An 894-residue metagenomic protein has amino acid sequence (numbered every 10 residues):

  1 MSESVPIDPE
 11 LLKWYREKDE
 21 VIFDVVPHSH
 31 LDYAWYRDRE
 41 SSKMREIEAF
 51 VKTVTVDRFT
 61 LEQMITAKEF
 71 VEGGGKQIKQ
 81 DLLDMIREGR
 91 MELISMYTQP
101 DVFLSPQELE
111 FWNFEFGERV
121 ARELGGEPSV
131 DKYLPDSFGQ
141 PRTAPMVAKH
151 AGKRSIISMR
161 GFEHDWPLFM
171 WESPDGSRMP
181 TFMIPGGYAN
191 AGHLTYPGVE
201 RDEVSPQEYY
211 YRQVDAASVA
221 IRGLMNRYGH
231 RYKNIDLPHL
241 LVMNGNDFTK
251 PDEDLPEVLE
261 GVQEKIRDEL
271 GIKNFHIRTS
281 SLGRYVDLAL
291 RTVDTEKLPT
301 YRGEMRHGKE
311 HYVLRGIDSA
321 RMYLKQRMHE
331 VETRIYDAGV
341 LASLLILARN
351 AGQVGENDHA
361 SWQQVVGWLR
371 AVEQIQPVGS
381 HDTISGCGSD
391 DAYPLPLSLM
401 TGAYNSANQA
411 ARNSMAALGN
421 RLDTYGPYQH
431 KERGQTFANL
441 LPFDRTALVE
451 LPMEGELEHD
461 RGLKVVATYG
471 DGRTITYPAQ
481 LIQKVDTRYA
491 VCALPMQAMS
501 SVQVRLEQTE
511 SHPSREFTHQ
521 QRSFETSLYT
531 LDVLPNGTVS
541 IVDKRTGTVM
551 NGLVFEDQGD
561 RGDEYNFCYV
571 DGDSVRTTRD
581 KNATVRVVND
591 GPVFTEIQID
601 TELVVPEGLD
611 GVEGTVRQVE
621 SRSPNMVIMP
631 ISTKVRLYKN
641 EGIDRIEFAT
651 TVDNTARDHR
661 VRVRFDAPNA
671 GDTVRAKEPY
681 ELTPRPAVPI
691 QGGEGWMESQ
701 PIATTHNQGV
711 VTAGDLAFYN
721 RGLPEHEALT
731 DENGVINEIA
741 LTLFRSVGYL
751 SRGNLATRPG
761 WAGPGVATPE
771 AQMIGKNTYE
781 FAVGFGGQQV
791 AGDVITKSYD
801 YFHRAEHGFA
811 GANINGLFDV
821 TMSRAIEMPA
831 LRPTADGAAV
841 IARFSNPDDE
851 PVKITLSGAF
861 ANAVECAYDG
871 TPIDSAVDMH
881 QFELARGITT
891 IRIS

Functional and structural regions predicted by a protein language model:
M1-E108, W112-N113, V120-G126, M170 (+2 more regions): N-terminal catalytic cores of secreted or lumenal carbohydrate-active enzymes
S2-E20, E260-S894: Terminal accessory/anchoring regions of large secretory-pathway or extracellular enzymes
E20-I22, V54-F59, R87-E92, G125-V130 (+4 more regions): Loop/turn elements at helix/coil->beta-strand transitions in domains of secreted/extracellular proteins
H28, G117, A148, S281 (+1 more regions): Conserved, mostly hydrophobic/aromatic
S29-S41, E62-V71, S95-F111, E127-G139 (+4 more regions): The substrate-binding groove and active-site-proximal loops of carbohydrate-active enzymes, especially glycoside
I47-V54, R58-L61, V71-L93, D165-I221 (+2 more regions): Active-site cores of enzymes that catalyze phosphoryl transfer or operate on phosphate-rich substrates
F111-T143, H150, I221-L241: CE4/NodB-like, metal-dependent polysaccharide N-deacetylase domain that modifies extracellular/periplasmic N-acetylated
P145, K149-V242, N246, K265-G283 (+1 more regions): Active-site-adjacent pocket scaffolds in enzyme catalytic domains
